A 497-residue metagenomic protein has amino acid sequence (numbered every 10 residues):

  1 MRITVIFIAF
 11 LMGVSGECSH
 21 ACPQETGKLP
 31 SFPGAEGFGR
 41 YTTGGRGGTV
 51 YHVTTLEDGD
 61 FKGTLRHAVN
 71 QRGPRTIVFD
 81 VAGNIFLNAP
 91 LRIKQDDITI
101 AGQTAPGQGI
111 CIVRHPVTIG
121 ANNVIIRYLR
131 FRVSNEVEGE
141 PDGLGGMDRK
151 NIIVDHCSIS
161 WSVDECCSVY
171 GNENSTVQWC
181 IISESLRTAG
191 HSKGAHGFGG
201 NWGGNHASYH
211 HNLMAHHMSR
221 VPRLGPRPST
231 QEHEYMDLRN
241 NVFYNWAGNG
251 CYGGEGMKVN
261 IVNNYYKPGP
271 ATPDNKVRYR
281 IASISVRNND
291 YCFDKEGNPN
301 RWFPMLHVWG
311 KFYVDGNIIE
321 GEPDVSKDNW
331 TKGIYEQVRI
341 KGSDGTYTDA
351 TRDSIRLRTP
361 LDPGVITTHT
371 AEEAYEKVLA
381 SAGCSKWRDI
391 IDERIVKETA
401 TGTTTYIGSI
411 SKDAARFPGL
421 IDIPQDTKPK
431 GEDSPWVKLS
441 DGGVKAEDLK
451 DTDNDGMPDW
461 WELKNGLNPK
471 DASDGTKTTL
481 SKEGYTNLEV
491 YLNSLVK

Functional and structural regions predicted by a protein language model:
M1-Q24: Bacterial Sec-dependent N-terminal signal peptides
P30-I77: Acidic Gly/Asp/Thr-rich repetitive segments characteristic of extracellular carbohydrate-active and adhesion proteins
I85-S208: Right-handed parallel beta-helix
K94, S183-R187, A195-V262: Long, polar low-complexity repeats
V113-V117, V137-G145, W161-V169, G190-G204 (+3 more regions): Extracellular beta-strand/beta-solenoid scaffold signature
R239-K428: Extracellular beta-rich repeat passengers
E432-K497: Extracellular calcium-associated, cysteine-rich motifs in secreted modular proteins
